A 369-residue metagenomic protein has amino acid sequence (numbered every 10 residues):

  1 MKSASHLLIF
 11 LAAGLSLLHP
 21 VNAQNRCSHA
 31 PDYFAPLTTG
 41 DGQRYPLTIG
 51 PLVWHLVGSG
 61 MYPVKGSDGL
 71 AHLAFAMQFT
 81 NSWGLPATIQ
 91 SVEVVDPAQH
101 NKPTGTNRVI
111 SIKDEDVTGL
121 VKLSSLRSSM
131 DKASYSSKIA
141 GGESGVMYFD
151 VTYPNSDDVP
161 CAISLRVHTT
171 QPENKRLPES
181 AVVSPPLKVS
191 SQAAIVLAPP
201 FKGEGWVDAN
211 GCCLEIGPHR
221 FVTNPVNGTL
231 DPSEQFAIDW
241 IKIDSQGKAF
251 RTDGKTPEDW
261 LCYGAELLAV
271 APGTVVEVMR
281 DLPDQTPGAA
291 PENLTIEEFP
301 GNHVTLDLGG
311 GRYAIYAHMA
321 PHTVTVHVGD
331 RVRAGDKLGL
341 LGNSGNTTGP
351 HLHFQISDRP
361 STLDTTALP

Functional and structural regions predicted by a protein language model:
V57-S59, G69-A76: Short, solvent-exposed loop/turn segments enriched in Ser/Thr/Gly
Q78-P86, D96: Asparagine-centered strand-capping/turn motif at beta-strand->loop junctions
N107-D157: Intrinsically disordered, low-complexity Pro/Gly/Ser/Thr-rich segments with frequent PxxP/GP/PP motifs and embedded
V151-I195: Terminal connector regions
S191-A209, G217-F221, R251, L268 (+4 more regions): Acidic, glycine-rich catalytic/binding loops that coordinate metals and/or anionic ligands
L261-C262, P272-A320: Zn2+-dependent peptidoglycan hydrolase active-site motif and core
L268, L308, R312-G335: Short histidine-centered loop motifs in beta-beta connectors
G273-V275, G329-L341: A structural signal for short beta-strand/turn segments enriched in small hydrophobics and glycine
